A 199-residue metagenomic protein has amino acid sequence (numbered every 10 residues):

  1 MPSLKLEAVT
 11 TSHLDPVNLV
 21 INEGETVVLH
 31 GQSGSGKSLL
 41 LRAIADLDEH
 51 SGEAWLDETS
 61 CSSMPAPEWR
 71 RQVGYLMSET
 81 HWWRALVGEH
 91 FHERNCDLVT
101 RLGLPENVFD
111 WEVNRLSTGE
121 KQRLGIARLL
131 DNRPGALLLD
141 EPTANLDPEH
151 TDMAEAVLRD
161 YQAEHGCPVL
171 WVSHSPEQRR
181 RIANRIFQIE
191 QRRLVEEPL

Functional and structural regions predicted by a protein language model:
I44-A45: Helix-to-loop junction immediately C-terminal to a conserved catalytic motif
E53-E68: ABC ATPase NBD Q-loop/coupling interface
Q72, E79-L98: Q-loop/switch helix immediately C-terminal to the Walker
E112-L116, E120: Conserved ABC ATPase signature
I126: Hydrophobic anchor residue at the start of the ABC signature
L137-E141: Catalytic Walker B motif of ABC-type/P-loop ATPase nucleotide-binding domains
V172-H174: H-loop/switch region of ABC-family ATPase nucleotide-binding domains
